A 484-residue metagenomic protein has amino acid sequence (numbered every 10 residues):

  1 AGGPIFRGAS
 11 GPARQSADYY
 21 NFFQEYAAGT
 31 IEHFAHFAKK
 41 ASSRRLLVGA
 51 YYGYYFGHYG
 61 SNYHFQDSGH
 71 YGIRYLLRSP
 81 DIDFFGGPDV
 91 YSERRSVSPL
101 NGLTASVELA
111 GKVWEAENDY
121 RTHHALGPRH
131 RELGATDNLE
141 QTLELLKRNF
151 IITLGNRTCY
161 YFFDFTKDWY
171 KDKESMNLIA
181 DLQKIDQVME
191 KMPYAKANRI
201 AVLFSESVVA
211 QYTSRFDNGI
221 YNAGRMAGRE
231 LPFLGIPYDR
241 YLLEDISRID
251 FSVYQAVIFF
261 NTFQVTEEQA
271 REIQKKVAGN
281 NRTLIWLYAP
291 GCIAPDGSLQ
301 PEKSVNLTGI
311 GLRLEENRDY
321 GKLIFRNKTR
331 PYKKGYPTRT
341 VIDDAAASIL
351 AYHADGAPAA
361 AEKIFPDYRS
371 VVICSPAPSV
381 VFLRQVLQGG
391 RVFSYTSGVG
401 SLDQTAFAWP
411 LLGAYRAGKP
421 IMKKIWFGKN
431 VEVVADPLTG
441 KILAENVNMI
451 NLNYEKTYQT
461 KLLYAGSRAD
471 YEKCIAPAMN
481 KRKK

Functional and structural regions predicted by a protein language model:
A1-A50, Y55-F56: Active-site neighborhood of glycoside hydrolase catalytic domains
Y26-H33, R94-P99, N222, T266-E268: Aromatic- and glycine-enriched glycan-recognition loops and surfaces that form the carbohydrate-binding subsites
S42-R44, G49-M226, L312-Y336, L350-A354 (+3 more regions): Hydrophobic targeting/anchoring helices
A50, R240-L242, W286: A structural preference for short, hydrophobic beta-strand core positions in alpha/beta folds
H70-L76, E230-D250: A short, well-structured beta->alpha microelement
T142-L143, F260-K484: A conserved amphipathic helix/loop scaffold that creates a polar/acidic microenvironment used either to coordinate
D250-V257: Short acidic/histidine-rich motifs immediately flanking catalytic phosphotransfer sites in two-component signaling
